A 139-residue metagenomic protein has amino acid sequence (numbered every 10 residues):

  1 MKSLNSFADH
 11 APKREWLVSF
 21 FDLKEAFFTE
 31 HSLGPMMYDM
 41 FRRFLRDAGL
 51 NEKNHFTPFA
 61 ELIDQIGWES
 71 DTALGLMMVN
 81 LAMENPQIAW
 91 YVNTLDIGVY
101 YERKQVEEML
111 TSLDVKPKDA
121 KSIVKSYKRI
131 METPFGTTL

Functional and structural regions predicted by a protein language model:
M1-I97: Short, amphipathic alpha-helical interface elements at domain boundaries that mediate macromolecular binding
H31-D47, V115-T138: Short amphipathic alpha-helical interaction segments
M83-E132: Internal, conserved structured core segments that host functional sites
